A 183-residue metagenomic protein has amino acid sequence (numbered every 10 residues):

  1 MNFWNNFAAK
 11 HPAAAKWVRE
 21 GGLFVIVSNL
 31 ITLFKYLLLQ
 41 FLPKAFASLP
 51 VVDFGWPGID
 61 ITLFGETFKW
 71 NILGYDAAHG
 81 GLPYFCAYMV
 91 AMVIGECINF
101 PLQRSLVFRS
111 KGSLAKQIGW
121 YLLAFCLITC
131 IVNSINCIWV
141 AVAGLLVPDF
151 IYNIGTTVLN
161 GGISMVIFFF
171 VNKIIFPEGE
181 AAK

Functional and structural regions predicted by a protein language model:
M1-K183: Alpha-helical membrane-protein topology signature
